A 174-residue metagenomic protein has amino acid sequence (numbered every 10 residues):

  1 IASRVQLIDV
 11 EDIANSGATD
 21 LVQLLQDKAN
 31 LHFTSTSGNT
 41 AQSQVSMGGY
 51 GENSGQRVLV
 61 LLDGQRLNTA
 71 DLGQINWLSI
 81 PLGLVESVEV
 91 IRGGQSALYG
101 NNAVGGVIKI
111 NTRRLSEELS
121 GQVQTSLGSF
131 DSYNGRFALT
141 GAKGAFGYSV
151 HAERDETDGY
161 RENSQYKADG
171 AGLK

Functional and structural regions predicted by a protein language model:
I1-S16, A41-Q44, V58: N-terminal periplasmic "start-of-domain" segments of outer-membrane beta-barrel proteins
I13, L25, V88-V90, I108-I110: Non-catalytic regulatory/gating segments with a bias toward low-complexity or hydrophobic composition
V22-Q65, T69, E86: Extracytoplasmic beta-strand/coil segments of soluble accessory domains associated with Gram-negative outer-membrane
T34, I75, Y99, Q124-L127 (+1 more regions): Outer-membrane beta-barrel domain signature
S43, V104-G106, L119-G121, Y133-F137 (+1 more regions): Hydrophobic, lipid-facing positions within transmembrane beta-strands of outer-membrane proteins
Q65-R92: Short acidic/polar hinge/loop motifs at secondary-structure boundaries that mediate gating or recognition
I108, G121-T125, V150-A152: Membrane-embedded beta-strand positions of outer-membrane beta-barrel proteins
S129-E156, R161-K174: Transmembrane beta-barrel wall of Gram-negative outer-membrane proteins
